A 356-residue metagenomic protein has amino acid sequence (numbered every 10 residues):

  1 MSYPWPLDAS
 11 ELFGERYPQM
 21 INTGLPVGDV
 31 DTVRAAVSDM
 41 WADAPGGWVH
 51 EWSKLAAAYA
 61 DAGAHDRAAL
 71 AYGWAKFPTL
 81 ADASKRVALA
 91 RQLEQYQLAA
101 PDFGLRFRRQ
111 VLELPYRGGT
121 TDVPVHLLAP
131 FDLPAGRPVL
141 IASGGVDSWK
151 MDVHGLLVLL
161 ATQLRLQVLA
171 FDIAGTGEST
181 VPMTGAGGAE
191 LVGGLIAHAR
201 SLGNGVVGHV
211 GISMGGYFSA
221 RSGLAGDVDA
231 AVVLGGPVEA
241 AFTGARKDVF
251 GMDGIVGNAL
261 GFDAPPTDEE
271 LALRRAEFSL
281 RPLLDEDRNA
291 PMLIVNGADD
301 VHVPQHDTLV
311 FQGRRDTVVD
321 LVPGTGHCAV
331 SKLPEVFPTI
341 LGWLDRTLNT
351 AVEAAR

Functional and structural regions predicted by a protein language model:
T79, T325-F337: Catalytic histidine-centered segment of alpha/beta-hydrolase-like enzymes
A88-D132: N-terminal cap/lid segment of alpha/beta-hydrolase-fold proteins
V146-V158, H306: The serine-hydrolase catalytic nucleophile loop
A161-E178: Conserved alpha/beta-hydrolase
P182-L202: Alpha/beta-hydrolase active-site loop
R221-L273, A290: Hydrolase active-site cap/lid region
D287-R288, L293-N296: Short beta-strand/loop motif that positions the catalytic acidic residue of the alpha/beta-hydrolase fold
V301-D307: Conserved alpha/beta-hydrolase "acid-adjacent" motif
